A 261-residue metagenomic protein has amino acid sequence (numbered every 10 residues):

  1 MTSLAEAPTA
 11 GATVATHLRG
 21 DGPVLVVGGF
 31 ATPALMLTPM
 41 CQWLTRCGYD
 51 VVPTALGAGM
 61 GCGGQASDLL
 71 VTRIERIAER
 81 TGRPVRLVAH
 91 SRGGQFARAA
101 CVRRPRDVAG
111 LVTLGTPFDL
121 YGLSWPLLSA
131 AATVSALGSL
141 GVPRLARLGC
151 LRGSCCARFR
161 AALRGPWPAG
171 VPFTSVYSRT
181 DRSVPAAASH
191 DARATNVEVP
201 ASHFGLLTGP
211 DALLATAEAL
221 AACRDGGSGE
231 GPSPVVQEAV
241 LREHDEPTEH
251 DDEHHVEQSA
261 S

Functional and structural regions predicted by a protein language model:
M1-L25, A31-T54, R80, L123 (+2 more regions): Flexible, membrane-associating and regulatory peripheral segments of lipid-active enzymes
H17-L18, A78-R80, P166, S189: Generic structural signal for beta-strand residues in well-ordered domains
G22-L35, P39, T45-G57, G63-L163: Serine-dependent carboxylesterase/thioesterase catalytic core of lipase-like alpha/beta-hydrolase/SGNH enzymes
L56-C62, P200-G205: Histidine-bearing beta->alpha loop at or near hydrolase active sites
V102-L241, S261: Helical cap/lid subdomain of alpha/beta-hydrolase-fold lipid enzymes that gates access to the catalytic pocket
D252-V256: Alpha-helix boundary/capping motif
